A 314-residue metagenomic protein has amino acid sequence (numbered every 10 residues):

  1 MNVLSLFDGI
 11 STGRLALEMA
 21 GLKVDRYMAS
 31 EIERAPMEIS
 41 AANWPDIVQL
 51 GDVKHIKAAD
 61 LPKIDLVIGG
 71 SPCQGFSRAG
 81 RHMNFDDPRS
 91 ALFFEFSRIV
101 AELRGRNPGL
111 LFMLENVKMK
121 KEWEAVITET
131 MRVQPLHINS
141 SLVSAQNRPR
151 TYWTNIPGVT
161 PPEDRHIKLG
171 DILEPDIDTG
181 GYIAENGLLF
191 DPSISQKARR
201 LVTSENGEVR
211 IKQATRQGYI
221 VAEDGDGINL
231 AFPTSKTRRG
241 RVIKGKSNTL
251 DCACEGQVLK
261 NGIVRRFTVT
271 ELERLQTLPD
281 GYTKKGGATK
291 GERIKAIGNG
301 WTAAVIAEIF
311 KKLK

Functional and structural regions predicted by a protein language model:
M1-K314: Conserved active-site and SAM-binding loop architecture of S-adenosyl-L-methionine-dependent nucleic-acid
